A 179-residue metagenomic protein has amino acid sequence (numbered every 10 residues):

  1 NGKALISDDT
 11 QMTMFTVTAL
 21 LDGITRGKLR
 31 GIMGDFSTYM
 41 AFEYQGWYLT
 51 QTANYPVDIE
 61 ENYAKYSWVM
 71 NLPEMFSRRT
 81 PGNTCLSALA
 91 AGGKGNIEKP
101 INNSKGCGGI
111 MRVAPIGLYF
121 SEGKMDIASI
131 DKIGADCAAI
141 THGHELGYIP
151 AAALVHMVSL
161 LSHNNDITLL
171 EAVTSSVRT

Functional and structural regions predicted by a protein language model:
N1-T179: Structured, active/binding-site neighborhoods that engage oxygen-rich ligands
